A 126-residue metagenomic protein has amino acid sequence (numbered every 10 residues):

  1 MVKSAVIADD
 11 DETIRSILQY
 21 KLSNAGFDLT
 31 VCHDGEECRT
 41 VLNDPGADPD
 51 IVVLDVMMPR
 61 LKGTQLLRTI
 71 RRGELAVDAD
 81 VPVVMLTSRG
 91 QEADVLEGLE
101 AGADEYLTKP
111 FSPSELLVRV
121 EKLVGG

Functional and structural regions predicted by a protein language model:
S16-N24: Charged docking surfaces used in two-component/phosphorelay signaling
G26-D34, T40-V41: Short hydrophobic/Thr-rich beta-strand motif most characteristic of the beta2 strand and flanking loop of CheY-like
A47-V53: Active-site beta3 strand of CheY-like receiver
M58: Receiver (REC) domain active-site loop signature in two-component systems and cognate sites in sensor histidine kinases
V84-L86: Hydrophobic/aromatic residues positioned on beta-strands within the core alpha/beta folds
F111-V120: C-terminal output helix
